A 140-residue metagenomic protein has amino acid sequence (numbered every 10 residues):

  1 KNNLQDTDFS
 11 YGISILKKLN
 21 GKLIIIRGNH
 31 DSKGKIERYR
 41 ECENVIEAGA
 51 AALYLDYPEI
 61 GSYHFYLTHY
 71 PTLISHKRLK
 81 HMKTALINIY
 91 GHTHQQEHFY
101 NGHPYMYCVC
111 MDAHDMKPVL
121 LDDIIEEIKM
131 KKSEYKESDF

Functional and structural regions predicted by a protein language model:
K1-Y54: Core catalytic region of metal-dependent phosphoesterases/phosphodiesterases, especially metallo-beta-lactamase-like
R40-D139: Conserved beta-sheet core of the metallophosphoesterase superfamily
